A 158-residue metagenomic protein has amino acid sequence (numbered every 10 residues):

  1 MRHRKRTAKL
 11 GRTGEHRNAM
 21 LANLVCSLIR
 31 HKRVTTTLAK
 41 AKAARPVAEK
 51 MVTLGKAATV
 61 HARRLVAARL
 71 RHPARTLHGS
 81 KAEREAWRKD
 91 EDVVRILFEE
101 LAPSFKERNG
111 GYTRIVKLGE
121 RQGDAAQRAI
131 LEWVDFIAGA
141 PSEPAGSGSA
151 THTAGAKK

Functional and structural regions predicted by a protein language model:
M1-A19, N23-K158: Structured, basic alpha/beta domains of bacterial-type, RNA-associated proteins
